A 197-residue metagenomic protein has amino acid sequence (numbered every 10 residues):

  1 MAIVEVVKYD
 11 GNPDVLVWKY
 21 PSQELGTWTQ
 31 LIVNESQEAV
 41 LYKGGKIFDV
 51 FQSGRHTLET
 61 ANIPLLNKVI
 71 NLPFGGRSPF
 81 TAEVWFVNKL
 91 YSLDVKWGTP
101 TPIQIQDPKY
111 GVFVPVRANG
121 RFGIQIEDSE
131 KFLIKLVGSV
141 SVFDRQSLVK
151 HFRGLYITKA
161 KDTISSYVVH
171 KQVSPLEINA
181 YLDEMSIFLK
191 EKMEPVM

Functional and structural regions predicted by a protein language model:
M1-M197: N-terminal hydrophobic membrane-entry segments
